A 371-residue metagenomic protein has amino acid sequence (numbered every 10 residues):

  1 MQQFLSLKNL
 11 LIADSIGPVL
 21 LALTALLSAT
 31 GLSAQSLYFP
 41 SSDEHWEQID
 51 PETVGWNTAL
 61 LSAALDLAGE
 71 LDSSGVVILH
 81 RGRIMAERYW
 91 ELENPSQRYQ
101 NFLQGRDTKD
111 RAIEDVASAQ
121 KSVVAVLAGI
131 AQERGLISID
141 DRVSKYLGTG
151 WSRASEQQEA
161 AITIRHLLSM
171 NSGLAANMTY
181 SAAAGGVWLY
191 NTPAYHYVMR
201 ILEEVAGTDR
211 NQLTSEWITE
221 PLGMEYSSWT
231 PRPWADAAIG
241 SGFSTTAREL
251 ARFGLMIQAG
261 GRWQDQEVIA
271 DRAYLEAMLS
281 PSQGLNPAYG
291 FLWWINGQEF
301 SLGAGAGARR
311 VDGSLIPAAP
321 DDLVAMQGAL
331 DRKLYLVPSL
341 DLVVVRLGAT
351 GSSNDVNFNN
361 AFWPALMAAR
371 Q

Functional and structural regions predicted by a protein language model:
A29-T30: N-terminal signal peptide c-region/cleavage motif recognized by signal peptidases
D66-Q104, L334-L336, D341-V345: A short, well-structured edge-of-sheet supersecondary motif
G82, N101-L103, D110-I139, V198-E203 (+1 more regions): Active-site SXXK
E93-K109, S353-A361: A short, polar/charged loop-to-alpha-helix boundary motif
D110, D115-S118, E133-L174, A206-T245: Active-site helix/loop module of the DD-peptidase/beta-lactamase fold, centered on the serine-lysine SxxK catalytic
A194-I201, G242-W263, R332-L347: Active-site-proximal alpha-helical segments within enzyme catalytic domains
Y226, S280-V343: Active-site Gly/Thr loop motif
L323-Q371: Structured C-terminal helix/loop/strand segments within mature extracytoplasmic catalytic/sensor domains
